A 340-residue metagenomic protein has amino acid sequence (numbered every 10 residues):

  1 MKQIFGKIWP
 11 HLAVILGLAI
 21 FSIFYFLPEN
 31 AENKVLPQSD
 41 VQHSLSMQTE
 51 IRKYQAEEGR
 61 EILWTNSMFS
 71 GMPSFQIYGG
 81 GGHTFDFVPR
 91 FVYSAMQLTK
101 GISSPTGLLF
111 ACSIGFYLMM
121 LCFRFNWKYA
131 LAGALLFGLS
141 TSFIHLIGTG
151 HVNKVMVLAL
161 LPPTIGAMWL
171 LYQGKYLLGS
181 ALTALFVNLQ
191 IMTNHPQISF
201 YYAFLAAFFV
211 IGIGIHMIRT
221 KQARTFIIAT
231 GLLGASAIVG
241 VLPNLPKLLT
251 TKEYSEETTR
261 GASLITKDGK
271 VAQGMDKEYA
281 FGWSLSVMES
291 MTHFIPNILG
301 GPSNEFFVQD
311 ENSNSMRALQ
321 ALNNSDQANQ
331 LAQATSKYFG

Functional and structural regions predicted by a protein language model:
M1-L27, R224-A237: Start-transfer (signal-anchor) and selected internal transmembrane alpha helices of multi-pass inner/ER membrane
W9, A13, A95-S104, N126-G133 (+1 more regions): Membrane-interface starts of transmembrane alpha-helices
L12-L18, Q55, G79, H83-P89 (+6 more regions): Mature extracytoplasmic enzyme cores
F21-S113, L135-L158, V271-G340: Membrane-interface coil-to-helix junctions
F26, N30-K34, G174, H195 (+4 more regions): Transmembrane helix-loop junctions in multipass membrane proteins, especially transporters and channels
Q55-E57, L171-Y172, I215-K221, F294: Hydrophobic residues in alpha-helical segments
S113-C122, K128-M217, A229, L233-T251: Membrane-embedded helix bundles of polyisoprenyl
A229-S286, N297: Polar, glycine-rich mid-to-C-terminal structural blocks that act as macromolecule-binding/assembly scaffolds
